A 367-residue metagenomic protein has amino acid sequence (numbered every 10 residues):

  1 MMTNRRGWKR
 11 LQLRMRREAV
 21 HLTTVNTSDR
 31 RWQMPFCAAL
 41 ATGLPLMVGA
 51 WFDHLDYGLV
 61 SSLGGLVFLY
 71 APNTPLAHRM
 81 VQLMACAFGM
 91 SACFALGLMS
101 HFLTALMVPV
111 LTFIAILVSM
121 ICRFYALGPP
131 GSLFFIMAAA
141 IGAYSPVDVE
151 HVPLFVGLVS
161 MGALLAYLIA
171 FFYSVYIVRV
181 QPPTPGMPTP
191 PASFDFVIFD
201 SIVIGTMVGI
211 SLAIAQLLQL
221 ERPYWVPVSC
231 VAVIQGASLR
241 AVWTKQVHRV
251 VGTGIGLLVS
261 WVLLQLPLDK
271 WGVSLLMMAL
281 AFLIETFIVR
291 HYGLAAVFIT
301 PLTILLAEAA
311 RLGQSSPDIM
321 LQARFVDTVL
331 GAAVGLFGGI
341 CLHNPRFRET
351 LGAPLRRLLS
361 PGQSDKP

Functional and structural regions predicted by a protein language model:
M1-L133, A139-P301, L306-P367: Alpha-helical transmembrane segments and their membrane-interface boundaries that form or gate the permeation pathway
